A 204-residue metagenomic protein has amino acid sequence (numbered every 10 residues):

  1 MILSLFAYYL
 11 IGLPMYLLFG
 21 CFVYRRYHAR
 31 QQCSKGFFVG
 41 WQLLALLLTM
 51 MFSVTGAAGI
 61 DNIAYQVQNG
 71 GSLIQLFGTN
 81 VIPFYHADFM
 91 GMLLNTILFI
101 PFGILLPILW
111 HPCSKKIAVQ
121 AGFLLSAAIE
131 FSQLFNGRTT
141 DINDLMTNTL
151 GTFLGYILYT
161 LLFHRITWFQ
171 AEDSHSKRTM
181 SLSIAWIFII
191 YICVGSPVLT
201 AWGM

Functional and structural regions predicted by a protein language model:
M1-F131, F135-G137, I157-M204: Bulky hydrophobic segments
S132-G155: Short alpha-helical packing/oligomerization segments
